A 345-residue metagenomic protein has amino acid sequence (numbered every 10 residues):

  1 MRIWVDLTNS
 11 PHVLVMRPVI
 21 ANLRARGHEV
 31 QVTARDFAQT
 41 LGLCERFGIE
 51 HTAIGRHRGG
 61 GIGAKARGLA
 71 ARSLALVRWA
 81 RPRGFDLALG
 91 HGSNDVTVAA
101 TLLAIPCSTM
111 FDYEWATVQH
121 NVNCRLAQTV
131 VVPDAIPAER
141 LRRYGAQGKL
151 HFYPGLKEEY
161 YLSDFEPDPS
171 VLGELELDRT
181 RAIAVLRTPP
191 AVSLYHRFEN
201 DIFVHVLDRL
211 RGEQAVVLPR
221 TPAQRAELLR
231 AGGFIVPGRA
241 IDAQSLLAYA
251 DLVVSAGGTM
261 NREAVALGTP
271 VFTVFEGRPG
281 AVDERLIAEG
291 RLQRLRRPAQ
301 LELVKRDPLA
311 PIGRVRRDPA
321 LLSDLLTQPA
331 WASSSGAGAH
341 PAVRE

Functional and structural regions predicted by a protein language model:
R24-G68: Conserved nucleotide-sugar phosphate-binding/catalytic loop shared by glycosyltransferases and other
F47-G60, L186, L207-P237: Catalytic donor nucleotide-activated moiety binding site of glycosyltransferases and closely related
R72-W79, P222-M260: Donor nucleotide-activated moiety binding/catalytic core segment of transferases that use nucleotide-activated donors
A88-A99, T109-M110, L246-D283: A donor-sugar binding/catalytic signature common to diverse glycosyltransferases and related nucleotide-sugar
S108-M110, H120-V132, L247: A conserved, positively charged/aromatic
V131-E199, G338: A nucleotide-sugar donor-handling region in carbohydrate enzymes
A266-P311: Catalytic binding pocket for nucleotide-activated donors in carbohydrate/polymer assembly enzymes
L309-E345: C-terminal amphipathic helix plus adjacent low-complexity, charged tail appended to glycosyltransferase catalytic
